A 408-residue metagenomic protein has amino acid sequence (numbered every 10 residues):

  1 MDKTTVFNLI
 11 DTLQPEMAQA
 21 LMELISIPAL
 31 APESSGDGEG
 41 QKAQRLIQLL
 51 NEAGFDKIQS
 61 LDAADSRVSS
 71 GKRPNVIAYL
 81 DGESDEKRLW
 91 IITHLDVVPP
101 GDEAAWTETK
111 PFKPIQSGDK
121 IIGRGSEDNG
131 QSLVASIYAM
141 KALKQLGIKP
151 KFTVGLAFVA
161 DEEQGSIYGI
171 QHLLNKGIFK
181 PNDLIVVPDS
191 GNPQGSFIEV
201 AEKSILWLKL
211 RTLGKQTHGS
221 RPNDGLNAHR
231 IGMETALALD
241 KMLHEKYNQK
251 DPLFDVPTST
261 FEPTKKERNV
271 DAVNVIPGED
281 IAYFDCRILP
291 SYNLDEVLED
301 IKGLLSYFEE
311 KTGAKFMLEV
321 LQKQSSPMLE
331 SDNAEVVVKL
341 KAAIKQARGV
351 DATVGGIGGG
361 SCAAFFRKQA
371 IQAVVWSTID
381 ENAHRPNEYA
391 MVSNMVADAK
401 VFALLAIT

Functional and structural regions predicted by a protein language model:
D2-I121, Q145-P150: Acidic/His- and Gly-rich active-site-bordering loop/insert found across diverse amide/peptide-bond hydrolases
P100-Q116, V186, V200-R211, K339-A343 (+1 more regions): Acidic-glycine-rich active-site phosphate/pyrophosphate-binding loop
S117-D119, A139-G155, L239-K250: Phosphate-handling active-site elements
E127-A201: Acidic/histidine-rich catalytic neighborhood of metal-dependent amide-processing enzymes
G191-N192, L210-T217, V375-H384: A glycine-centered beta->alpha junction motif in the catalytic cores of kinase/phosphotransferase enzymes
G219-E267, N274-V275, P290-F316: Acidic-enriched catalytic cores of C-N bond-cleaving enzymes acting on peptides and small amides
D255, E262-K266, D285-L289, F316-N333 (+1 more regions): A short beta-alpha structural unit
A343, A347-I407: Zn-dependent metallopeptidase/amidohydrolase metal-coordination segment
